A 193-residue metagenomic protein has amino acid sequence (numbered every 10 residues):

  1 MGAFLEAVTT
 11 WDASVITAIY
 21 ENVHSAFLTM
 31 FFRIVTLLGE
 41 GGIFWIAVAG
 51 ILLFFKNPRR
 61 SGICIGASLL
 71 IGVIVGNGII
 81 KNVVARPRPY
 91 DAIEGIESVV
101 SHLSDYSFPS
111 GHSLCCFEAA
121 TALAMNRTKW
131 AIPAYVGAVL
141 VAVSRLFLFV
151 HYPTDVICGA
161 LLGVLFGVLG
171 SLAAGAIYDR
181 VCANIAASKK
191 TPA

Functional and structural regions predicted by a protein language model:
M1-I43, N77-D105, K189-A193: N-terminal transmembrane-helix/juxtamembrane module of multi-pass inner/ER membrane proteins
F27-L28, N57-G62, N126-P133: Membrane-helix interface segments
E40, F55-K56, V84-A85, L148-Y152: Short helix-capping/hinge motifs at transmembrane helix termini and TM-loop junctions
V48, I96-A193: Membrane-embedded catalytic cores of phosphoryl/pyrophosphoryl-handling enzymes
V48-I74: Interfacial segments of alpha-helical transmembrane regions
C64, S68-V73, N77, G159 (+2 more regions): Alpha-helical transmembrane segments in multi-pass membrane proteins
A67-N82, I132-R145: Small-polar-interrupted transmembrane alpha-helices in polytopic inner-membrane proteins
